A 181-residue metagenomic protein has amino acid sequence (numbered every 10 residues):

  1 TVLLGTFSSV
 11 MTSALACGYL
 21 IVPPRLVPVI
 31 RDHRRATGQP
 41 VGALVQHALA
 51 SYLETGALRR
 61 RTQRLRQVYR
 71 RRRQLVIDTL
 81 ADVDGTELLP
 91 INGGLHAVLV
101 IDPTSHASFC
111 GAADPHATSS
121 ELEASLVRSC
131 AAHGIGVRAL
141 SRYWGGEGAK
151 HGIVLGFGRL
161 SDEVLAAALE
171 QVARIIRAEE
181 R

Functional and structural regions predicted by a protein language model:
V2-R66: Conserved core segment of the aminotransferase class I/II
T6-F7, G85-E87, L140-G145: Short, solvent-exposed loop/turn elements at beta->coil junctions and helix N-caps that rim active or binding pockets
P23-P24, E54, V100-D102, G158-L160: Residue-level recognition of strand-loop junctions within catalytic nucleotide-signaling folds
A50, Q67-I77, E87-T104: Conserved glycine-rich beta-strand-loop-beta hairpin in the small C-terminal domain of fold type I
P103-E121: Intrinsically disordered, low-complexity terminal tails and inter-domain linkers enriched for S/T/G/P/D/E
A132, G146-R181: PLP-dependent enzyme catalytic core of the Aspartate aminotransferase-like
G136: Residue-level detector of anion-binding/catalytic polar loops
